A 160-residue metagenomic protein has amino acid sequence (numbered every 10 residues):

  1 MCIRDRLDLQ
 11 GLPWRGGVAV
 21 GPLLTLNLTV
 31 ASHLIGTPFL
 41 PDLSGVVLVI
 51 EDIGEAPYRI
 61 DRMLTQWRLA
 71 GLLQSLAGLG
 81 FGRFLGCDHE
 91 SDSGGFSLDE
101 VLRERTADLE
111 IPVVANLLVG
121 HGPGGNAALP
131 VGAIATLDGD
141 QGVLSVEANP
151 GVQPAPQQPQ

Functional and structural regions predicted by a protein language model:
M1-I3: Short, small-residue-biased leader/transition segments that mark boundaries at the very start of proteins
R6-I35: Internal active-site segments that recognize and position negatively charged phosphoryl groups and nucleotide moieties
R15-G16, L23, L40-D42, L72-L73 (+2 more regions): Solvent-exposed alpha-helices and their adjacent loops that cap or buttress functional pockets in soluble metabolic
A19, L43-G45, Q74-A77, D108-E110 (+2 more regions): Short coil/turn connectors at secondary-structure junctions
L28-I35, D61-T65, D99, R103: Predominant activation on well-ordered alpha-helical scaffold segments within soluble catalytic domains
F39-L98: Internal helical hairpin/lid segments
R83-Q160: ATP/nucleoside-binding phosphotransfer catalytic cores, i.e., glycine-rich phosphate-binding loops
